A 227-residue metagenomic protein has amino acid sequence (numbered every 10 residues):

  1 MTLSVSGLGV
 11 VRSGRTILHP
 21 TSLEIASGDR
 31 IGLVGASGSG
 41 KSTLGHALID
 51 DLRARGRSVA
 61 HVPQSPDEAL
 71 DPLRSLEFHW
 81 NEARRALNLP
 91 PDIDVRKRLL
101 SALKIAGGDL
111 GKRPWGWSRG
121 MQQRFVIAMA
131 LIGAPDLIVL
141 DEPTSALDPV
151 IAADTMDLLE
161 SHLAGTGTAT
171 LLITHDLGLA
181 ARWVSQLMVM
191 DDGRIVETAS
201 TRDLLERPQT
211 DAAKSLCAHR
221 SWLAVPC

Functional and structural regions predicted by a protein language model:
S65, P72-A86: Q-loop/switch helix immediately C-terminal to the Walker
R113-W117: Conserved ABC ATPase signature
I132-D136: A short, proline-enriched helix->beta-strand linker immediately N-terminal to the Walker B motif in ABC-type P-loop
T174-H175: H-loop/switch region of ABC-family ATPase nucleotide-binding domains
A180-R182: A short, surface-exposed alpha-helical micro-motif characterized by mixed small hydrophobic and charged/polar residues
R202-C227: C-terminal boundary and immediately downstream tail of ABC-type ATPase nucleotide-binding domains
